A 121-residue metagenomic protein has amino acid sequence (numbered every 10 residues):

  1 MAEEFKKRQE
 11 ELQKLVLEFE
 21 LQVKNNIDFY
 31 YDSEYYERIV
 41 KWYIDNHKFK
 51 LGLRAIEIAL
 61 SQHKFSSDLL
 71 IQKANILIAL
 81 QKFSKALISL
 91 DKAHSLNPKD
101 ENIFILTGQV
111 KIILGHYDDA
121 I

Functional and structural regions predicted by a protein language model:
K14-E20, Y30-K41, D68: Amphipathic alpha-helical repeat scaffolds of TPR domains
K14-L17, H47-L53, L80-K92, L114-I121: Structural signature of tandem alpha-helical TPR/SEL1-like repeats, specifically the intra-repeat loop/turn
A59, K92-A93: Canonical positions in the second alpha-helix
